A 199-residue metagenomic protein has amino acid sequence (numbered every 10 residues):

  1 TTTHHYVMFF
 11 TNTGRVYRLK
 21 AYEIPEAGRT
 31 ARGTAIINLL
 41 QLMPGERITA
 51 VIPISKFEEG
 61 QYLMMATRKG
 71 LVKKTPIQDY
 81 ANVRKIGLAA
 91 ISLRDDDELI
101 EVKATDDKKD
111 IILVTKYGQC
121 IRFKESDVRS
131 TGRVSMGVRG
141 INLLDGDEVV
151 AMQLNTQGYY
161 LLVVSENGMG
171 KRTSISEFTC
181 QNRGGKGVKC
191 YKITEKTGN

Functional and structural regions predicted by a protein language model:
T1-N199: Short, structured "edge-of-domain" segments at secondary-structure transitions
